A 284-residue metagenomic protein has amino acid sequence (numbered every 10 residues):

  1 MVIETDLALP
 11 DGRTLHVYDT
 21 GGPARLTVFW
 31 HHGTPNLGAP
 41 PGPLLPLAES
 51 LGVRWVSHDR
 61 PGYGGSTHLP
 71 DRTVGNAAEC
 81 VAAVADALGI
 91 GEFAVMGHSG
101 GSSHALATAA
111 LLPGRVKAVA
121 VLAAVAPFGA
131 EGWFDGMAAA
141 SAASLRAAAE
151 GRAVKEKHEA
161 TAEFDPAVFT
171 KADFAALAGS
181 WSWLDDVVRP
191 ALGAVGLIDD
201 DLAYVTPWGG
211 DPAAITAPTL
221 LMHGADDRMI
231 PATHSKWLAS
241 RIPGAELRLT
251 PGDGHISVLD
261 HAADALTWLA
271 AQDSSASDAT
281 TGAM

Functional and structural regions predicted by a protein language model:
G33-P46: The serine-hydrolase catalytic nucleophile loop
A48-H68: Conserved alpha/beta-hydrolase
N76-A94: Conserved acidic catalytic loop of the alpha/beta-hydrolase fold
G91-W133: Conserved hydrolase catalytic core segment
G136-G210: Alpha/beta-hydrolase
I215, L221-H223, D227: Short beta-strand/loop motif that positions the catalytic acidic residue of the alpha/beta-hydrolase fold
R228-H234: Conserved alpha/beta-hydrolase "acid-adjacent" motif
G244-M284: Catalytic active-site module of serine/aspartate enzymes centered on a nucleophile-bearing elbow/loop
